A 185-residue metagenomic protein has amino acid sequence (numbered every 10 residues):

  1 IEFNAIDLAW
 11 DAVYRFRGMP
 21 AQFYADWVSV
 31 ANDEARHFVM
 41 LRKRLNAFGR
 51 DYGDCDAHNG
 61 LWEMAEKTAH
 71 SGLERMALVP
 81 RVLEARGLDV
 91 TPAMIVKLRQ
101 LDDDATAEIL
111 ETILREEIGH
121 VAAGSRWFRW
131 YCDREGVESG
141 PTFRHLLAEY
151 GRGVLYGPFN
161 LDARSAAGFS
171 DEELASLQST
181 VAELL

Functional and structural regions predicted by a protein language model:
I1-L185: Non-heme di-metal
